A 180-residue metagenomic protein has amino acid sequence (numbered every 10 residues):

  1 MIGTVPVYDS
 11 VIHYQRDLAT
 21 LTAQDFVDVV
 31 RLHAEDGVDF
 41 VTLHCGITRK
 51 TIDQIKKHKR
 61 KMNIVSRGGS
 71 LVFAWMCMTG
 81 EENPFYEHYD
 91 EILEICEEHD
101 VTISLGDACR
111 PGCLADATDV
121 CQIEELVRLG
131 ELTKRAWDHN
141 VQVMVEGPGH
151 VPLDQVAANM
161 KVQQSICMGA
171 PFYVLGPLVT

Functional and structural regions predicted by a protein language model:
M1-L178: Alpha/beta enzyme core
